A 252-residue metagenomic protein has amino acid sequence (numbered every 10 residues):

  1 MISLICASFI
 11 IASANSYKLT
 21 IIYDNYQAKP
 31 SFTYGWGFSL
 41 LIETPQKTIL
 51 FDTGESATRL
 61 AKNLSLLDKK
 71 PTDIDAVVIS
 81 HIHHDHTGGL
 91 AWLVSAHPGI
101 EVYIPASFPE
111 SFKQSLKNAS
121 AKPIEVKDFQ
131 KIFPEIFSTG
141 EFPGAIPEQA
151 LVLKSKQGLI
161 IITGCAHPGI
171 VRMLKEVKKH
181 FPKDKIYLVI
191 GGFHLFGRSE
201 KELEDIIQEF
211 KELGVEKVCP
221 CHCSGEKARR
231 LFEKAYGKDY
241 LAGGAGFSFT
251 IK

Functional and structural regions predicted by a protein language model:
L4-Q46, D128-F142, G244: Zn-dependent metallo-beta-lactamase
K18-L66, E148-T163: Conserved beta-strand hairpin/beta-sheet module of binuclear metal-dependent hydrolase folds, prominently
L50-T53, I74-I82, Y103-A106, I161-C165 (+2 more regions): Active-site neighborhood of phospho(di)ester-bond hydrolases with catalytic His/Asp-centered motifs
T53, H86, S111-D128, I206 (+1 more regions): Conserved N-terminal glycine/acidic-rich loop preference
T58-Y103, K179-V189, K211: Active-site metal-binding motif and surrounding structural segment of the metallo-beta-lactamase
G89, L159, A166-G246: Cap/insert and terminal regions of metallo-dependent hydrolase folds
I104-A150, S155-K156, L241-K252: Metallo-beta-lactamase
F142-G144, E148, T163-I170: Conserved mixed alpha/beta catalytic, RNA-binding, or beta-rich assembly cores of soluble enzyme, regulatory
